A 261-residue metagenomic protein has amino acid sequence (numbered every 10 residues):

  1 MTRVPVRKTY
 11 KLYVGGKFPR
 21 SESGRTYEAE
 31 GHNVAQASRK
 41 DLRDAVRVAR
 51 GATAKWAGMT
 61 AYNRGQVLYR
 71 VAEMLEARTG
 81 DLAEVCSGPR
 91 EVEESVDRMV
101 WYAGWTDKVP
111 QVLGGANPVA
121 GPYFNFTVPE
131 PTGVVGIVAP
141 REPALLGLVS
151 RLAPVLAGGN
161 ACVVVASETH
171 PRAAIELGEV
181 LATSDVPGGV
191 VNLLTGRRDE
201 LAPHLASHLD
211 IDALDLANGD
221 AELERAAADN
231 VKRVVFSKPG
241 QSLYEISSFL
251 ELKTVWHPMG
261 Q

Functional and structural regions predicted by a protein language model:
M1-E84, I246-S247, K253-G260: Short, structured beta/alpha segment
T2, D97-V112, F126, L209 (+1 more regions): C-terminal segments
E28, R64, G159, V191 (+1 more regions): Residue-level signal for inorganic ion chemistry
L42-R47, K55, G65-G80, S87-V112 (+1 more regions): Long amphipathic alpha-helix in the N-terminal Rossmann-like dinucleotide-binding domain of NAD(P)-dependent
G104, K108-P187: Conserved small-residue-rich beta-alpha loop and adjacent elements that most often cradle the phosphate/pyrophosphate
Y123, E200-L201: Short acidic active-site motifs
A153-L156, H204, A226: Hydrophobic/aromatic ligand-binding patch that stacks against planar heteroaromatic rings of cofactors or nucleotides
C162-V165, N192-L194, A213-D215: Short hydrophobic alpha-helical runs that function as membrane-insertion/retention elements
